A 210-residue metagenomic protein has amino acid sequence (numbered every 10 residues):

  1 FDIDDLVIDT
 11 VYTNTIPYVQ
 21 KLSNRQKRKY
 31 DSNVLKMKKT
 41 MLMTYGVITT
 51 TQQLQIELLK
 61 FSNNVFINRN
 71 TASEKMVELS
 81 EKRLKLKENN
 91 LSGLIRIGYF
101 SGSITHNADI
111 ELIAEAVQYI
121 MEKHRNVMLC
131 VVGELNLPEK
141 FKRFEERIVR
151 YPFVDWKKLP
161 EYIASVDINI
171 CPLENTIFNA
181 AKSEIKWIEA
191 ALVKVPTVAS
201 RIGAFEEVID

Functional and structural regions predicted by a protein language model:
F1, T49, C171: Redox-cofactor binding/interface segments in oxidoreductases and associated redox assembly factors
F1-I3, V131, A199: Hydrophobic residues in well-ordered beta-strands that form the structural core
F1-K21: Active-site proximal beta-strand in glycosyltransferases
N24-V47: Membrane-proximal helix-turn-helix segments that form the acceptor-binding/catalytic region of lipid-linked
T40-I67, A72-L79, N136-E139: A short, active-site helix/loop in glycosyltransferases that binds the activated sugar's phosphate group
N70-S165: Conserved catalytic-core segment of nucleotide-activated headgroup transferases in glycan assembly
A108-E111, P152-L192, V198-E207: Nucleotide-sugar-dependent
